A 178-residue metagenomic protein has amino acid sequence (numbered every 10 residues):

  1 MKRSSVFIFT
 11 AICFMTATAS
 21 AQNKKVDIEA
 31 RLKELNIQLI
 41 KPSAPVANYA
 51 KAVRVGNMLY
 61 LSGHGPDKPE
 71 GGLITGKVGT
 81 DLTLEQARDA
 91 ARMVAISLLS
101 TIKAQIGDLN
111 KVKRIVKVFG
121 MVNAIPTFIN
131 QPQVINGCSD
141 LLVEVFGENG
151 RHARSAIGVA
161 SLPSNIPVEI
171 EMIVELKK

Functional and structural regions predicted by a protein language model:
M1-N23: Bacterial Sec-dependent N-terminal signal peptides
A21-K178: Short, polar/acidic, helix-capping and beta-turn segments at strand->helix junctions that line the mouths
